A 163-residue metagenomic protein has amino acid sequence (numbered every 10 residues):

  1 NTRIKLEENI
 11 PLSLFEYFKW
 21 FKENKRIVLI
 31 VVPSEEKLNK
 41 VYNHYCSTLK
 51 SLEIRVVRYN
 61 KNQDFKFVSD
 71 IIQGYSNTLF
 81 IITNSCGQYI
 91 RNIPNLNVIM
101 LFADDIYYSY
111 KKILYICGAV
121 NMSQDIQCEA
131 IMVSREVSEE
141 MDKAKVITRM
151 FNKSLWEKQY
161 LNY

Functional and structural regions predicted by a protein language model:
N1-W20, L161-N162: Interdomain hinge/linker at the junction between the two RecA-like core domains of SF2 helicases
W20-Y45: Conserved strand-helix element at the start of the C-terminal RecA-like helicase core
R26, S51-I54, P94-N97, Q124-A130: Short glycine-/polar-rich loops that comprise or flank the Walker A/P-loop and associated switch/sensor motifs
L49-N62: Conserved RecA-like helicase motor-core motifs
I71-I90: Conserved two-lobed SF2 helicase motor
I82, R91-A103, E129-I131: A short beta-strand element within the Helicase C-terminal
C117-R149: Conserved segment of the helicase C-terminal RecA-like domain
M150-Y163: Non-catalytic, charged low-complexity extensions flanking SF2 helicase motor domains
